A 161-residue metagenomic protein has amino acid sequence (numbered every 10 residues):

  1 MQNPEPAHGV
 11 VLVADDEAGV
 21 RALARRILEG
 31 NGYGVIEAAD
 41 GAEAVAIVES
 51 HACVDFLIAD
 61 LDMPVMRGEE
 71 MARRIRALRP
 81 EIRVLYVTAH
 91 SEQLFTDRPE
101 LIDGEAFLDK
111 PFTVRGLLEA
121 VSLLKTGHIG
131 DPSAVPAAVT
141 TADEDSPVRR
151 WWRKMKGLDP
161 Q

Functional and structural regions predicted by a protein language model:
A22-G30: Charged docking surfaces used in two-component/phosphorelay signaling
E37-F56: Acidic, metal-coordinating helix/loop segments flanking the phosphotransfer/catalytic sites of two-component signaling
A39-E43, M66-M71: Acidic catalytic/metal-coordinating carboxylates
A46, E69-E81, T96: Short amphipathic alpha-helix used as the core "switch/output" element in two-component signaling
D60, T88: Active-site residues of response regulator receiver
M63: Receiver (REC) domain active-site loop signature in two-component systems and cognate sites in sensor histidine kinases
F112-S122, S133: C-terminal output helix
H128-Q161: CheY-like receiver
